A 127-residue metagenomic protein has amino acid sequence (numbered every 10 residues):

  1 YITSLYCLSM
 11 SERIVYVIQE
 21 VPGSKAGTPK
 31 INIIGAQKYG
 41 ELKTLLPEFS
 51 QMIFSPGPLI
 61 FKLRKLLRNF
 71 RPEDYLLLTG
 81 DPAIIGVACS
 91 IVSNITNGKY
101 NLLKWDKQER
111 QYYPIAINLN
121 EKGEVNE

Functional and structural regions predicted by a protein language model:
Y1-Y75, V87-E127: Long, low-complexity, Lys/Arg-enriched
L78: Short, surface-exposed polybasic-aromatic patches that bind anionic ligands, especially phosphate groups
P82-I84: Short beta->alpha connector loops
